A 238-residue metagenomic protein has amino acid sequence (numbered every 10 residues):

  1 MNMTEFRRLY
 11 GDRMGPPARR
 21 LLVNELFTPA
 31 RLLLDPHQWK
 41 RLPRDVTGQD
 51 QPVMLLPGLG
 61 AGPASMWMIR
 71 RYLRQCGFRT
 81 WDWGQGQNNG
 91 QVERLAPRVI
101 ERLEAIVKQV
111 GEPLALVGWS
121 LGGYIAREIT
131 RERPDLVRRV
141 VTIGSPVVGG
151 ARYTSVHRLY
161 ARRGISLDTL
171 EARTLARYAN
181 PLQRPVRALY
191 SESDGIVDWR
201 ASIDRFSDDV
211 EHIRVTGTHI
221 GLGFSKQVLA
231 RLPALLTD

Functional and structural regions predicted by a protein language model:
M1-M54, R71, C76, Q109 (+1 more regions): Flexible, membrane-associating and regulatory peripheral segments of lipid-active enzymes
N2, L9-G11, P134-V147, R173-L175 (+1 more regions): A short, terminal or domain-edge coil/loop segment
R19-P36, G150-L170, L229: Hydrophobic, aromatic-rich cap/lid helix
R44-D45, R70-R71, E101, I203-D204: Short, flexible segments with low predicted structural confidence
Q51-A64, M68, R74-W83, V92-R184 (+1 more regions): Serine-dependent carboxylesterase/thioesterase catalytic core of lipase-like alpha/beta-hydrolase/SGNH enzymes
G86-N88: Glycine-rich phosphate/ribose-binding loops and adjacent secondary-structure elements that form binding surfaces
L182-D238: C-terminal catalytic-base region of ester-bond hydrolases, centering on the histidine of the charge-relay
